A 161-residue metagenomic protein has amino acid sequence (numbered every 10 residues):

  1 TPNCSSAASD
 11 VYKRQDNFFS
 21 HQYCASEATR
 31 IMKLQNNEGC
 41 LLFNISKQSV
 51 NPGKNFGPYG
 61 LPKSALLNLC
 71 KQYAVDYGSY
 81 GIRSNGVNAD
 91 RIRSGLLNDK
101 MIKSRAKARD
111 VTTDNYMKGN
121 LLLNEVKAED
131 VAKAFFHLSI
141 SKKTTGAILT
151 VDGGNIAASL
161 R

Functional and structural regions predicted by a protein language model:
T1-A8, Y12: Single conserved hydrophobic/aromatic residue that forms the stacking wall/gate of nucleotide- or nucleobase-binding
A25, P62, C70: Active-site helix of classical SDR
R30, V75-D76: Alpha-helical segment proximal to the catalytic Tyr-Lys
P52-G60, Q72: Active-site loop-to-helix junction immediately N-terminal to the catalytic Tyr of the SDR YXXXK motif in Rossmann-fold
G78, R83, K143-A147: Short, small/polar-rich loop/turn modules that mediate ligand/substrate recognition or access, typified
S79, R91-G119, R161: A glycine/serine/threonine-rich, flexible loop-to-helix segment that serves as the NAD(P) cofactor-binding "lid"
N124-V151, I156: C-terminal substrate-recognition "lid" of short-chain dehydrogenase/reductases
